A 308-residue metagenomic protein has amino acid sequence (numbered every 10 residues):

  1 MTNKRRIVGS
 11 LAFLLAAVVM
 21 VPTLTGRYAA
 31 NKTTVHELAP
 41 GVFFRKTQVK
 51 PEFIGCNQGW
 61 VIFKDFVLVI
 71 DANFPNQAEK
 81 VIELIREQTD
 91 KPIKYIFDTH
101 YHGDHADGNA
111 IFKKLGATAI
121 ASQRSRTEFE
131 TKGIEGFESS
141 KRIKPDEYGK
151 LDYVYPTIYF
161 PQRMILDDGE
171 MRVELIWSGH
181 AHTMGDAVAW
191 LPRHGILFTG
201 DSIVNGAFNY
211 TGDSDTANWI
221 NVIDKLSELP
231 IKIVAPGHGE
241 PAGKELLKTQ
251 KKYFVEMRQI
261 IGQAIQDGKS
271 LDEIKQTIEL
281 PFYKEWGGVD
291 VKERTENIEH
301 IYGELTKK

Functional and structural regions predicted by a protein language model:
M1-K4: N-terminal secretory signal peptides that target proteins for export/translocation
S10, L14, V18-G26, E228-P230 (+1 more regions): Accessory terminal helices/loops
A30-K32, H36-L38, T127-S178, P192-R193 (+1 more regions): Metallo-beta-lactamase
H36-L84, A187-T199: Conserved beta-strand hairpin/beta-sheet module of binuclear metal-dependent hydrolase folds, prominently
G41, V61, D71, I85 (+10 more regions): Divalent metal-coordination and catalytic microenvironments
R45-I54, F129-E138, E147, G206-D215: Acidic/histidine-rich helix-loop elements that form or flank divalent-metal/phosphate-binding sites at the catalytic
F63-L68, N76-I120, L229: Active-site metal-binding motif and surrounding structural segment of the metallo-beta-lactamase
F66-V67, A72-N76, I165, R172-E256 (+1 more regions): Metallo-beta-lactamase
